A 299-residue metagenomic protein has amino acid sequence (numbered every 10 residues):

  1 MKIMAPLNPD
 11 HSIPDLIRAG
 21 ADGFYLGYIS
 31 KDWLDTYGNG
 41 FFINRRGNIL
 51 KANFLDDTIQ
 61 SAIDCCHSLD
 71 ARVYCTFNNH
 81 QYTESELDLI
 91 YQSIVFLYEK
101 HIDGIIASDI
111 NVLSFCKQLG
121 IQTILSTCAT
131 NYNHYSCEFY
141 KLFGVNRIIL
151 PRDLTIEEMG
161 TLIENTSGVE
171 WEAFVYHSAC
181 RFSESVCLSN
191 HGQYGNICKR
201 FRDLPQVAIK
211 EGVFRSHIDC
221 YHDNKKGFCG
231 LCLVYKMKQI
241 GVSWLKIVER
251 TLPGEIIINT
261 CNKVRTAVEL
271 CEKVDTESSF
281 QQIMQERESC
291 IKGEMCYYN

Functional and structural regions predicted by a protein language model:
M1-A129, I149-L150, I156-N299: Active-site pocket-lining/capping segments in soluble small-molecule metabolic enzymes
G144-V145: As written
